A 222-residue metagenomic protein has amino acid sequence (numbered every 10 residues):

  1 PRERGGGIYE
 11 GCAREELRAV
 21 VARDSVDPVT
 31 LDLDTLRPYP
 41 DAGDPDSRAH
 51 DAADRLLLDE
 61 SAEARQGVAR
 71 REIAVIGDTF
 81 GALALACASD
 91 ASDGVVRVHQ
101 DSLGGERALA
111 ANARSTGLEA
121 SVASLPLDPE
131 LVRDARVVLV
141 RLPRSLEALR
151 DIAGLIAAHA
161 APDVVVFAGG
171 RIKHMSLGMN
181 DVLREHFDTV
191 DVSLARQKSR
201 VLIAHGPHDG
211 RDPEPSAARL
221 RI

Functional and structural regions predicted by a protein language model:
V20-D24, P28, G43, S47 (+1 more regions): N-terminal auxiliary segments of SAM/dcSAM-dependent transferases
V21-R65: Class I SAM-dependent methyltransferase Rossmann-like catalytic core, especially the SAM/SAH-binding loop
G67-A82: Conserved class I S-adenosyl-L-methionine
T79-S92: Conserved SAM-binding loop of SAM-dependent methyltransferases across substrates and taxa, primarily the Class I
V95-D101: Conserved SAM-binding motif I beta-strand of class I
L109: Conserved SAM-binding loop
G117-L127: Conserved SAM-binding strand-loop segment of SAM-dependent methyltransferases
P126-V137: A short acidic, Gly/Pro-enriched loop at the edge of an enzyme's catalytic core that lines a small-molecule cofactor
